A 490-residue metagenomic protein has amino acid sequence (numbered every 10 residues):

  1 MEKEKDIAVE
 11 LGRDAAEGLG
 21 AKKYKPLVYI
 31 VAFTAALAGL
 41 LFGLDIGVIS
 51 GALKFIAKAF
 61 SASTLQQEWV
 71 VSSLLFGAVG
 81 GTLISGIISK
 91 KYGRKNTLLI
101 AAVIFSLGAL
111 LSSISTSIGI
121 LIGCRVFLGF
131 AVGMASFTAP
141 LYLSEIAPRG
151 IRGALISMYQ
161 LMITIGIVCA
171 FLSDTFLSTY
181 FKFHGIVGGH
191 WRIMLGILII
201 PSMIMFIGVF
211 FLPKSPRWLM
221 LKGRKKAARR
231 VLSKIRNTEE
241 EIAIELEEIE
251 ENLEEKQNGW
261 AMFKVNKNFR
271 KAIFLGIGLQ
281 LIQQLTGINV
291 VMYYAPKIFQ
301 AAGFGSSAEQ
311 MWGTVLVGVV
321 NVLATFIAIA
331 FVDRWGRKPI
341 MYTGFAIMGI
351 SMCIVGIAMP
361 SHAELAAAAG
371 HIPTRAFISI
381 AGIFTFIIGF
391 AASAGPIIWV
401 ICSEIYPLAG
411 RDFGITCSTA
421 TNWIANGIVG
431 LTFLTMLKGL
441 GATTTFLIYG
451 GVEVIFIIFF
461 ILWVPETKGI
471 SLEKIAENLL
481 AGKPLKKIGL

Functional and structural regions predicted by a protein language model:
E2-A227, V231-S233, I244, L253-L490: Alpha-helical transmembrane bundle of multi-pass membrane proteins
S233-E239: Short helix/loop segments within enzyme catalytic domains that coordinate or immediately flank catalytic cofactors
E239-E245: Boundary/linker segments of alpha-helical solenoid repeat arrays
